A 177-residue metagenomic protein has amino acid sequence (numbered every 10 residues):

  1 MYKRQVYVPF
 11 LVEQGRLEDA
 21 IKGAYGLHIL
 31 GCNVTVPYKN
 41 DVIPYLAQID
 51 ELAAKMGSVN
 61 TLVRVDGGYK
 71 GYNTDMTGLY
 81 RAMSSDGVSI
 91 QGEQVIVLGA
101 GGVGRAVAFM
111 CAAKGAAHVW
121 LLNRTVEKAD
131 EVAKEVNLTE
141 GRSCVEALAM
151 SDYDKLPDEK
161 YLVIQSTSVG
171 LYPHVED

Functional and structural regions predicted by a protein language model:
K3-D86: Phosphate/diphosphate ligand-binding glycine-rich loop within oxidoreductases
Q5, L27, V65, A117 (+1 more regions): A short helix-to-beta-strand connector/capping loop
V8, I96, V119-W120, E146: A structural signal for isolated positions on well-ordered beta-strands in alpha/beta enzyme cores
C32, V95, V163-I164: Receiver (REC) domain switch-region micro-motif
P44-A47, R81, S85, F109-A113 (+1 more regions): Short, well-ordered alpha-helices that flank and scaffold nucleotide-derived cofactor binding pockets
N73, V88-A116, N123: Glycine-rich adenosine-cofactor-binding loop
K114-T139: NAD(P)-binding Rossmann-fold cofactor-contacting core
G141-D177: Rossmann-like adenosine-cofactor binding region
